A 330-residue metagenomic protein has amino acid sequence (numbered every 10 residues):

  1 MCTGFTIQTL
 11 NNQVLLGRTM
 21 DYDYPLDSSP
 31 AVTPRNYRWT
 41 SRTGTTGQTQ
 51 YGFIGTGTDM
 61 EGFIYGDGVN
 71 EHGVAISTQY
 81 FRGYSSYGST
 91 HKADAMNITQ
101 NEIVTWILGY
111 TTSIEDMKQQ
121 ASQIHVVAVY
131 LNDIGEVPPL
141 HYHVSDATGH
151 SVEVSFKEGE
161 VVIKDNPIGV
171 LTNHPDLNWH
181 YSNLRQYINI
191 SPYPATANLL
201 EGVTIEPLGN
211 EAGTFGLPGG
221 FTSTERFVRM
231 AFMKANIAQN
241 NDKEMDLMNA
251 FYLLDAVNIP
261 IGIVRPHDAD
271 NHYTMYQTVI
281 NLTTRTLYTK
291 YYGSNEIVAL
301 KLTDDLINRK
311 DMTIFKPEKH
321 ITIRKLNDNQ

Functional and structural regions predicted by a protein language model:
M1-A95, A128, E318, T322-Q330: A contiguous strand-loop segment
M1-L15, V129-L131, V137-P138, A147-G149 (+1 more regions): C-terminus-biased signal that marks the final domain/tail of proteins
M20, Y80, D146-T148, E158 (+1 more regions): Short, flexible loop/turn elements at secondary-structure junctions
Y22-Y24, R82-Y84, G159-V161, G169 (+1 more regions): Short, surface-exposed beta-strand-loop junctions and turns on beta-sheet-rich folds
G73, M117, T278: A residue-level signal for conserved active-site and pocket-lining positions in enzyme catalytic cores
I76-T78, I163, L287-K290: Short hydrophobic/aromatic-rich beta-strand segments that constitute the beta-sheet cores of beta-sandwich/beta-barrel
D94-Y130, K243, L247-V257: Proteins synthesized as precursors that undergo proteolytic processing into mature forms
K118-V154: Aromatic- and glycine-enriched pocket-lining scaffold segments that form the walls of small-molecule binding clefts
